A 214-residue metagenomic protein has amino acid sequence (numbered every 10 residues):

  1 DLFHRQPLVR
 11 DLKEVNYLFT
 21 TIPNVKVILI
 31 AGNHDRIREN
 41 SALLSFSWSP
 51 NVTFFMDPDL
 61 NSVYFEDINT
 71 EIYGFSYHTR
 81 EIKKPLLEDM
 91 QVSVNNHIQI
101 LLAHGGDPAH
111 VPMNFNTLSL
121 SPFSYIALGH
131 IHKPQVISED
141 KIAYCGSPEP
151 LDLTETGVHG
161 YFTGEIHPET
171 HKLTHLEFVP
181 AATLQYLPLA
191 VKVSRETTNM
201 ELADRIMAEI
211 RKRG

Functional and structural regions predicted by a protein language model:
D1, I210-G214: Short, intrinsically disordered, charge-balanced linker/junction segments flanking boundaries in proteins
L2-P7, V193-E196: Short, glycine-rich nucleotide/cofactor-binding loops
R5-L153, V158-G160, E165: His/Asp/Glu-rich metal-coordinating catalytic cores of metallo-dependent phosphodiesterases/hydrolases acting on
D59-E66, C145-R211: Binuclear metal-dependent phosphoesterase catalytic core
